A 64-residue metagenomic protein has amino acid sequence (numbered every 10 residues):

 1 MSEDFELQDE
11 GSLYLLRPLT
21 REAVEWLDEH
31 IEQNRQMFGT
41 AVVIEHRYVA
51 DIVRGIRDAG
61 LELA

Functional and structural regions predicted by a protein language model:
M1-E25: N-terminal acidic leader/helix
E6, R17, E32-N34, D51: Homeobox/homeodomain signature
E22-L27, A50-R54: Short, conserved charged micro-motifs
A23-M37: Short, flexible N-terminal segments of the mature chain
R35-Q36, A41-A64: Short, compact, well-ordered microdomains
